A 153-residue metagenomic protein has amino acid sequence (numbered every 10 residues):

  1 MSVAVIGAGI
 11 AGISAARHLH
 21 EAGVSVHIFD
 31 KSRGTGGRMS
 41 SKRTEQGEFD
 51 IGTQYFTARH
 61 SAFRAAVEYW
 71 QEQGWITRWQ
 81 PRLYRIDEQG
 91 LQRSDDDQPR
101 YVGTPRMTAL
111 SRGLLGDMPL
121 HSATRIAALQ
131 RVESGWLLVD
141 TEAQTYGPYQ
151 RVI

Functional and structural regions predicted by a protein language model:
M1, E142-R151: Core beta-strand elements of the Rossmann-like FAD/NAD(P) dinucleotide-binding domain in flavoenzyme oxidoreductases
M1-A11: Beta1/beta-strand and adjacent pyrophosphate-binding region of the FAD-binding site in flavoprotein oxidoreductases
A4-I6, H18-E45: Glycine-rich FAD pyrophosphate-binding loop
S41-Y84: N-terminal FAD cofactor-binding segment of flavoenzymes
Y55-R59, L91-G113: Short beta-strand to alpha-helix junction loop
L114-H121: A structural motif corresponding to the C-terminal end of an alpha-helix and its immediate exit/capping segment
S122-L137: A conserved short coil-to-beta-strand element within the FAD-binding core of flavoproteins
